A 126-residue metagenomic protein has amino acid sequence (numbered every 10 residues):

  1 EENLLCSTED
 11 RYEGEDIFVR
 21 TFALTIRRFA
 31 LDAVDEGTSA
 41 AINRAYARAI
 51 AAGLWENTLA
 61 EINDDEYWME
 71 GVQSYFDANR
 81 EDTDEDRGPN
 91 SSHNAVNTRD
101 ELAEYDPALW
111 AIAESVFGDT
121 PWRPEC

Functional and structural regions predicted by a protein language model:
E1-L5, A45-L54, P89-H93: Short, conserved helix/loop micro-motifs enriched in His/Cys and acidic residues
E1-N43: Acidic/His-rich structured neighborhood in mature extracellular/periplasmic domains
E9-I17, L59-N63, D100-P107: Soluble non-cytosolic domains of exported or imported proteins
R11, R20, R27-R28, R44 (+5 more regions): Arginine residue identity/basic-tract feature
F29-E81: Post-HExxH zinc-binding segment in Zn-dependent metallohydrolases
V72-C126: Pan-zinc metallopeptidase signature
